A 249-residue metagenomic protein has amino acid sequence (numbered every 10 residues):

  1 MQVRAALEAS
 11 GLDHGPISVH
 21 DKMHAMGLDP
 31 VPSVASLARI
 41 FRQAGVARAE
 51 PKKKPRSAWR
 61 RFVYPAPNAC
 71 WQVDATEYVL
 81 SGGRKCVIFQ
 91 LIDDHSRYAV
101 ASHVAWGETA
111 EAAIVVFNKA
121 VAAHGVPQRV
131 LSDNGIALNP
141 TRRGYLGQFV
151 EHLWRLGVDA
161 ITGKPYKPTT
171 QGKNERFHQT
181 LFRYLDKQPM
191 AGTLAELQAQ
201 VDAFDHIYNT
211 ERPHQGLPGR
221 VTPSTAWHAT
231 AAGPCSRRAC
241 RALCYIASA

Functional and structural regions predicted by a protein language model:
M1-V79, G147-V150, P223-T230: Basic, flexible linker segments flanking DNA-binding modules in nucleic acid-interacting mobile-element proteins
V3, V19, L37, D74 (+9 more regions): Mobile genetic element proteins and their domesticated derivatives, centered on retroelements and DNA transposons
F41-Y98, W106, A110-K119, A123-Q128 (+2 more regions): Mobile-element integrase/transposase regions, centering on the N-terminal DNA-binding/Zn-coordinating module
D74, D186-Q200: Short, charged, surface-exposed loops that flank catalytic or proteolytic processing sites
F117, V121-R142, K164-Y166, V221-T222: Acidic/histidine-rich, metal-coordinating catalytic segments
S132, L138-L156, A160-R183, L197 (+1 more regions): RNase H-like two-metal-ion nuclease catalytic core shared by retroviral integrases and related mobile-element nucleases
N209-A249: C-terminal, beta-rich DNA-binding module of retroviral/retroelements integrases
